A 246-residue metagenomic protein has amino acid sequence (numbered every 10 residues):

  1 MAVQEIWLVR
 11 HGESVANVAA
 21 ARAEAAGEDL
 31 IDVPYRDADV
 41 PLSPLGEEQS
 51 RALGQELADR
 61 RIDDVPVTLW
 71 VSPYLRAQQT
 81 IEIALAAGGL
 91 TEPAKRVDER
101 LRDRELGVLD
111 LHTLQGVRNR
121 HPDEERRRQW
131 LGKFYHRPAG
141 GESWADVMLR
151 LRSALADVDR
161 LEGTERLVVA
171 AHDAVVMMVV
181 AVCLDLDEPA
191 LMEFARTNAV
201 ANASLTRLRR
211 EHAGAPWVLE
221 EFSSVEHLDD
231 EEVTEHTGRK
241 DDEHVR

Functional and structural regions predicted by a protein language model:
M1-I6, L90-E92, R104-G116, A181-R246: Acidic, low-complexity terminal tails and accessory targeting/binding regions of phosphate-metabolizing enzymes
A2-V9, V15-E92, R120: Active-site-proximal alpha-helix that buttresses catalytic centers in soluble enzyme cores
I6, V67, E165-A171: Generic beta-sheet signal
H11-G12, V71-L75, R100, V169-A174 (+1 more regions): Short, well-ordered beta-to-alpha junction loops that form the rim of enzyme active sites and present histidine/acidic
V15, R76-Q78, D103-R104, V175-M177: Short, active-site-adjacent cap segments at secondary-structure transitions
V33-P41, E125-A145: Short glycine/proline- and acidic residue-enriched helix-loop micro-motifs that form flexible lids or anion-recognition
R60-V65, V158-E165: Glycine-rich phosphate-binding loop signature in dinucleotide/nucleotide-binding domains
R137-R160: Internal catalytic-core helix/loop-beta-alpha segment that presents or stabilizes conserved functional determinants
